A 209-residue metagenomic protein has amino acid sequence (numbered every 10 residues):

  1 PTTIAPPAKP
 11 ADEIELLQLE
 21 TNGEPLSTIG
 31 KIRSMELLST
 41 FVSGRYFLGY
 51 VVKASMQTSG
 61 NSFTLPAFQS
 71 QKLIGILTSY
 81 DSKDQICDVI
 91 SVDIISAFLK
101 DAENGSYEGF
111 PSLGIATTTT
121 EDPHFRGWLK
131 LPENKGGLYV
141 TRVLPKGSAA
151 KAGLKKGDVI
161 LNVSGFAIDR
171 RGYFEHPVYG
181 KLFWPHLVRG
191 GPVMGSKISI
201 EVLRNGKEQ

Functional and structural regions predicted by a protein language model:
P1, A11-L16, I32, A54 (+9 more regions): Terminal peptide-recognition signature
P1-T2, L26-Q85, V89, E133-T141: Active-site region of chymotrypsin-like
T2-T28, K100-E103: Short glycine/Trp-rich loop-beta-loop segment that forms part of the substrate-binding cleft
A8-K9, F68, L154, P192: Short, well-ordered loop/turn sites that connect or cap secondary structure elements
K9-E15, P25-S39, G180-L182, V193-S199 (+1 more regions): Beta-strand/loop subdomains of soluble extracytoplasmic proteins
N22-G30, K83-I86, A167-P177: Short, Lys/Arg- and Gly-enriched loop/turn segments at beta-strand edges
S55-P66, T118-N162, F166-D169: PDZ/PDZ-like domain segments forming the peptide/carboxylate-binding groove, activating on the N-terminal beta-strands
D93, K151, N162-E201: PDZ domains, with a preference for the canonical peptide-binding region formed by the helix
